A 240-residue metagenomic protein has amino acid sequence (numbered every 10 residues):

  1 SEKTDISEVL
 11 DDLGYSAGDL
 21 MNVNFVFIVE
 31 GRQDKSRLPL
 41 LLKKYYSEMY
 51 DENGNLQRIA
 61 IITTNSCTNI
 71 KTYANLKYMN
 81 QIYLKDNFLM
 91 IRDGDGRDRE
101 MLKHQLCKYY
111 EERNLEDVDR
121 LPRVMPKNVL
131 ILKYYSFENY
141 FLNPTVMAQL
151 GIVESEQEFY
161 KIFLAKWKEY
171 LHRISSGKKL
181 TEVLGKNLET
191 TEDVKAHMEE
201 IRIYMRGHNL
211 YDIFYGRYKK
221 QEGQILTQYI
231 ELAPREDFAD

Functional and structural regions predicted by a protein language model:
S1-V29, Q33-P39: C-terminal lobe/lid and adjacent interdomain/linker elements of RecA-like ASCE P-loop ATPase modules
D5-E8, D12, S16, R37 (+7 more regions): Exposed alpha-helical structural elements
G14, T63-C67, G207, P234: Glycine-centered flexibility motif
N24-M125, L130-I131: Conserved helicase/translocase motor-coupling segment
R32-K35, T191, R235: Generic detection of long, well-ordered alpha-helical segments
D86-N87, I91-I213: Activity-critical C-terminal alpha-helical subdomain
M198-I203, G207-D240: Charged, non-catalytic accessory extensions
